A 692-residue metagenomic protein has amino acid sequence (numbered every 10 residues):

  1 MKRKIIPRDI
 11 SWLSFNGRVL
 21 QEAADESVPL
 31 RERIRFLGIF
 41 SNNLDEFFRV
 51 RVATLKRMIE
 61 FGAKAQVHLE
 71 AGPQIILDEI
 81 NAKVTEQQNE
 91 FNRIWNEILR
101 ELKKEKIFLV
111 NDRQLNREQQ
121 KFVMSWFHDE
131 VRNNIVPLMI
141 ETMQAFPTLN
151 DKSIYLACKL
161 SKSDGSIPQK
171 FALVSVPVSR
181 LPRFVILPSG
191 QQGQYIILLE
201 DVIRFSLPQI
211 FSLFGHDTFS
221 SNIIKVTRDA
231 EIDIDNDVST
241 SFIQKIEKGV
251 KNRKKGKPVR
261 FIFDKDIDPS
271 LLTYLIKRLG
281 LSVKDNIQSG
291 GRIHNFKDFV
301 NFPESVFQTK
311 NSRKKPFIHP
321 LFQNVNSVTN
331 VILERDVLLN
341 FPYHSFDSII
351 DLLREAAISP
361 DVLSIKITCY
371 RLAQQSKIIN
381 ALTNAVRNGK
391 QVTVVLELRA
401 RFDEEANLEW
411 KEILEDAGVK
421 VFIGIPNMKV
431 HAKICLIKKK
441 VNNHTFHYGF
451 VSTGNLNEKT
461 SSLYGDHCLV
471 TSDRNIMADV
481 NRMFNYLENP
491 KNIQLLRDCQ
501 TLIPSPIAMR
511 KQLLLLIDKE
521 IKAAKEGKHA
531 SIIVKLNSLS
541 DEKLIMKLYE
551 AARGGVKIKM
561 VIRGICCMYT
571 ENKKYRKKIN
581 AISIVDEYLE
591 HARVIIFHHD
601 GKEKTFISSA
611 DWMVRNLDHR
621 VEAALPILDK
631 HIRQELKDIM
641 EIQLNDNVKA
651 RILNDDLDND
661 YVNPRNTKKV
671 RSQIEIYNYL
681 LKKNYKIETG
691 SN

Functional and structural regions predicted by a protein language model:
M1-I532, E550, G554, C566-N692: N-terminal localization/anchoring segments of enzymes in phospholipid and broader phosphate metabolism
E542-I545, Y549: Glycine/threonine-rich ATP-lid/beta-loop region of ATP-binding domains
K557-V561: Hydrophobic alpha/beta core scaffold segments
